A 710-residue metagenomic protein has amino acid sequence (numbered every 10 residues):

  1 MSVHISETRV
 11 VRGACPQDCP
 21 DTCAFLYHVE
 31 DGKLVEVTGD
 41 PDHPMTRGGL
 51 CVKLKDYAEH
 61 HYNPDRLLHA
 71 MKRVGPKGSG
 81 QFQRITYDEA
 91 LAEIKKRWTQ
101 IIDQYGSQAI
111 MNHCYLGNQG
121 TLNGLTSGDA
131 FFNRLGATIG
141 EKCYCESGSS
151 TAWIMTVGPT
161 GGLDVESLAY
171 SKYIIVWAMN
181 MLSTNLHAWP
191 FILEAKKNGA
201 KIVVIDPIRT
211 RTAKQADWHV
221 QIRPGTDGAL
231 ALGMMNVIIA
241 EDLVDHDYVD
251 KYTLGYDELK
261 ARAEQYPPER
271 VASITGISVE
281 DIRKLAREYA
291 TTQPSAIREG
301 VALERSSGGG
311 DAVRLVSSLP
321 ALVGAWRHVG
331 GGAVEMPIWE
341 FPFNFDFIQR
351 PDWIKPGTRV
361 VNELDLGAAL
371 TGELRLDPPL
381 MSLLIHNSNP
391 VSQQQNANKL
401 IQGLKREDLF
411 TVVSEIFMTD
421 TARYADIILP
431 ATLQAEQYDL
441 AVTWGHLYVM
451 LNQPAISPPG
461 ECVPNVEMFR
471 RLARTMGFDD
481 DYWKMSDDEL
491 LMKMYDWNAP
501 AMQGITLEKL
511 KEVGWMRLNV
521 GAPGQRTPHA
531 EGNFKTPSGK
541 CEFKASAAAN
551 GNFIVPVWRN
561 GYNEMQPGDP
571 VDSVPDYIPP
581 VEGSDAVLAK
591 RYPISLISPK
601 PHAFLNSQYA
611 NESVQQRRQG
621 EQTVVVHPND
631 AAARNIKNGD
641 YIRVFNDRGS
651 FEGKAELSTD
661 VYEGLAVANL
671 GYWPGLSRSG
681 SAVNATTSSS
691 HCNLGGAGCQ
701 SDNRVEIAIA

Functional and structural regions predicted by a protein language model:
M1-L243, Q265, R270, S278 (+3 more regions): N-terminal export/assembly segments and adjacent metallocofactor-ligating motifs of anaerobic energy-metabolism
A14, L400, R406-F410, S414-T419 (+2 more regions): Phosphate/diphosphate-binding loops
H69-E89, N236, E241-V279, A455-S546 (+5 more regions): N-terminal leader/propeptide and maturation segments of large enzyme subunits in energy/redox metabolism and hydrolases
Y105-A109, V244-V249, A296, R327-V334 (+1 more regions): Flexible, glycine/charged-enriched surface loops at secondary-structure junctions
G124-L193, N198-V204, K214, G228-L232 (+3 more regions): Extended redox/cofactor-interaction regions of prokaryotic respiratory oxidoreductases
K214-I222, T432-A435, L447-P459: Short beta-alpha connecting loops at secondary-structure transitions that line or flank enzyme active sites
M234, L254-G367: Active-site phosphate/pyrophosphate-binding segments
P459, P464-V513, S607, E612-V625 (+1 more regions): Long, contiguous, secondary-structure-rich segments that constitute the structural scaffold of globular domains
